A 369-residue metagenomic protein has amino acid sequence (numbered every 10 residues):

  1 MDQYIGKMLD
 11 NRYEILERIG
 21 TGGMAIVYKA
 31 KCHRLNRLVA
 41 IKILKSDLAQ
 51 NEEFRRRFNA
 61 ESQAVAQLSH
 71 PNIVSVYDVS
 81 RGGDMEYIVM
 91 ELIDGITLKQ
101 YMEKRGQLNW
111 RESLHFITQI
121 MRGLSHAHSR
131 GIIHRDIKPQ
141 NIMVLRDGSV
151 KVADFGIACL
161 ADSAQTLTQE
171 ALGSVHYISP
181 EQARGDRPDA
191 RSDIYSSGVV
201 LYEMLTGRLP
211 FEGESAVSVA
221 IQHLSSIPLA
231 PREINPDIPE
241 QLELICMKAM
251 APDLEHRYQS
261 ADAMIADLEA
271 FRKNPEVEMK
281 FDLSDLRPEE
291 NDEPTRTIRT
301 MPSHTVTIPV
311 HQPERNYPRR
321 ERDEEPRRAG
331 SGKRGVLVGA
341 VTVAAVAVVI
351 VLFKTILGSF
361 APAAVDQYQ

Functional and structural regions predicted by a protein language model:
L16-G22, V27: Protein kinase glycine-rich loop
I43-Q67: AlphaC helix of the eukaryotic protein kinase fold
V79: Activation-segment/catalytic-loop signature of the eukaryotic protein kinase fold
G83-T97, Y101: Conserved short submotifs of the Hanks-type protein kinase catalytic core that shape the nucleotide-binding pocket
F116-I117: Activation segment signature within eukaryotic-like protein kinase domains
M121-I132: Protein kinase catalytic-loop region centered on the HRD/HxD motif
S174-M279: C-terminal lobe helix-coil module of Hanks-type protein kinase domains
Q259-R319: Juxtacatalytic C-terminal regulatory tail of Ser/Thr protein kinases
